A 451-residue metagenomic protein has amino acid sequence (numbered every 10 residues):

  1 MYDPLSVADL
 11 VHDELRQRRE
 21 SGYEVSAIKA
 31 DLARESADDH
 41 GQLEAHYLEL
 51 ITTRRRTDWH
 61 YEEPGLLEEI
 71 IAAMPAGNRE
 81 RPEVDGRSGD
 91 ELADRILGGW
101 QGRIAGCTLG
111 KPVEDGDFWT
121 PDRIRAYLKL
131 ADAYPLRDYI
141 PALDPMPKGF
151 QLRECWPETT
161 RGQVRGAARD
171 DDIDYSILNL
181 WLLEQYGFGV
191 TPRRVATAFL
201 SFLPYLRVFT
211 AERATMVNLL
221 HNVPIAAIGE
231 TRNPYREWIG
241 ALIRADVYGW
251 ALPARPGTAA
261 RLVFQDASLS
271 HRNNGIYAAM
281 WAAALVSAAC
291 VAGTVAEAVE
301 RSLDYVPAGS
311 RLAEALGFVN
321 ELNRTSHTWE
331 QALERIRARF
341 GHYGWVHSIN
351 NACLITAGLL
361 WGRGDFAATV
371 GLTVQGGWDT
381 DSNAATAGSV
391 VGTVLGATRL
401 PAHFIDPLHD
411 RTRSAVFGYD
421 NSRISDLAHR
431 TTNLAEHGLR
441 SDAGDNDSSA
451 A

Functional and structural regions predicted by a protein language model:
M1-H60: Long, charge-dense tracts
D38-D90: Long amphipathic alpha-helical scaffold segments
A72-A105, L109-D174: An N-terminal structural lobe/cap that precedes and organizes the functional/catalytic core across diverse proteins
P75-G89, A214-I239, A245-A279, A283-G377: Accessory "access/gating" subregions that flank catalytic or transport cores
L92-L97, Q101, A105, D170 (+9 more regions): Mature, well-folded catalytic/scaffold domains that follow N-terminal targeting or propeptide regions
A105-K111, G116-A133, H271-A283, S287 (+1 more regions): Catalytic phosphate/nucleotide-handling subdomain of diverse soluble enzymes
Q151-A168, W329, I424-A451: C-terminal domain-closing interface element
T159-V195, F199-V208: Aromatic-rich carbohydrate-recognition surfaces in CAZymes
